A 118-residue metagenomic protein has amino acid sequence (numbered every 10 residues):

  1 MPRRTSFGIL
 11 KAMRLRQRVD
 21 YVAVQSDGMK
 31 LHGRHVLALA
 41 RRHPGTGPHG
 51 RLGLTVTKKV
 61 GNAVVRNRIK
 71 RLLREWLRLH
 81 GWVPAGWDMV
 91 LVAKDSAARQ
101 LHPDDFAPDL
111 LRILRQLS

Functional and structural regions predicted by a protein language model:
M1-S118: Positively charged, solvent-exposed patches that mediate nucleic-acid binding
